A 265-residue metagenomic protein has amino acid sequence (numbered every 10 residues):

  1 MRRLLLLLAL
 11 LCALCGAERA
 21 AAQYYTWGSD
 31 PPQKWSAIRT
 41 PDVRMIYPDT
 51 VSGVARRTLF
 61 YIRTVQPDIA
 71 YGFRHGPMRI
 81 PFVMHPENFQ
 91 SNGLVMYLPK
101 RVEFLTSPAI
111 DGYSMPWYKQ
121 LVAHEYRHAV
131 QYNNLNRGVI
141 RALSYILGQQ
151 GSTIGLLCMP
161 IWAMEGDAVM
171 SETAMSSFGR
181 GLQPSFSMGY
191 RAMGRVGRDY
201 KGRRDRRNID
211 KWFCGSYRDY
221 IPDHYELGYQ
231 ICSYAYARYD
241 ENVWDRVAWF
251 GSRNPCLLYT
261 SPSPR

Functional and structural regions predicted by a protein language model:
L4, R79, P262-R265: Short intrinsically disordered, low-complexity coil segments enriched in acidic
L4-A13: Sec-dependent N-terminal signal peptides
L10, T50-V51, P108, S216-R218: A short, structure-level motif marking secondary-structure boundaries and short turns
A22-I154, P160: Juxtacatalytic substrate-recognition/specificity segment
D30, P116-L121, A129, N134-S233 (+4 more regions): Acidic/His/Gly-enriched intrinsically disordered linker/tail segments that often contain short helix/coil "MoRF-like"
